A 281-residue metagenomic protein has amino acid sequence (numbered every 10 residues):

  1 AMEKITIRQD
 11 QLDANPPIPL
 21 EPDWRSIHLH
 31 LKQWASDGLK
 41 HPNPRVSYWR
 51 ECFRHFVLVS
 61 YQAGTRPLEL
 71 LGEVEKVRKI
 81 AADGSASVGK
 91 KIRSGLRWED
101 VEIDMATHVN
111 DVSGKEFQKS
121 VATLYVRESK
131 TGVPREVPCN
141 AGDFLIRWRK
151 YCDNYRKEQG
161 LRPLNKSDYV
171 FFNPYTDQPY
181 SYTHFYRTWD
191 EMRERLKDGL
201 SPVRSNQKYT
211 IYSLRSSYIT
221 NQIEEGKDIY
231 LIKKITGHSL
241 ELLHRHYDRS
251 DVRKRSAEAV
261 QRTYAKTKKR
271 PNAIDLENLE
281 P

Functional and structural regions predicted by a protein language model:
A1-I18, N165-K166: Short, charged hinge/linker segments at domain and secondary-structure junctions
D13, I18-L71: Basic, Lys/Arg- and aromatic-enriched nucleic-acid-binding interface segment
S26, H30, G95, D100-T176 (+1 more regions): Basic, alpha-helical nucleic-acid-contacting "clamp/cap" segments
S36-V46, K157-K166, Q178, Y186-K234: Short, basic (Lys/Arg/His-rich) helix/loop patches that form interaction surfaces in the mid-to-C-terminal regions
W49, S60-E116: Short, charged phosphate-coordinating catalytic segments
G72-K79, K91-R97, I223-E225, K233-S239 (+1 more regions): A short, basic/aromatic helix-end/turn motif that makes direct DNA contacts
I229, T236-Q261: Catalytic-site neighborhood detector that most strongly recognizes the C-terminal catalytic loop/helix of tyrosine
V260-K268: Short, basic, alpha-helical segments at the C-terminal edge of helix-turn-helix-like DNA-binding modules
